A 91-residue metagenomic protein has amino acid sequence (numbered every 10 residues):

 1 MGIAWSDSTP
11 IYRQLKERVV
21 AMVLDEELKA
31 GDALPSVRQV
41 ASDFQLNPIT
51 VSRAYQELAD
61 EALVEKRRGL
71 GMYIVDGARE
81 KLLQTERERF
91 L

Functional and structural regions predicted by a protein language model:
M1-A33, Q39, T85: Extreme N-terminal segment that seeds HTH/winged-HTH DNA-binding domains in transcriptional regulators
E17-V19, Q39, A54-Q56, R67-G69 (+1 more regions): Hydrophobic alpha-helical segments, especially transmembrane helices and their immediate juxtamembrane helical caps
E27-L28, D32, A59-G69, V75-D76: Beta-hairpin "wing" of winged helix-turn-helix
L34-E65: N-terminal helix-turn-helix
R38, D76-A78: Residue-level recognition of conserved structural "scaffold" positions that shape functional pockets and channels
A78-L91: Conserved segment of winged-helix/HTH DNA-binding domains
